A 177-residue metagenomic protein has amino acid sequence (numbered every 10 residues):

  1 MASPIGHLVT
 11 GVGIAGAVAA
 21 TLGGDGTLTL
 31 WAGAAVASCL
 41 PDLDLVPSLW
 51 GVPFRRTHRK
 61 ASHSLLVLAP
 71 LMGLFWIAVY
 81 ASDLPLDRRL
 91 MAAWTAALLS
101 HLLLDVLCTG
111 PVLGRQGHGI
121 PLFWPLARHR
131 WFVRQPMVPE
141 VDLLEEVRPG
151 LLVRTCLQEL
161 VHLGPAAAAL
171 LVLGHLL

Functional and structural regions predicted by a protein language model:
M1-L177: N-terminal membrane-targeting hydrophobic helices
